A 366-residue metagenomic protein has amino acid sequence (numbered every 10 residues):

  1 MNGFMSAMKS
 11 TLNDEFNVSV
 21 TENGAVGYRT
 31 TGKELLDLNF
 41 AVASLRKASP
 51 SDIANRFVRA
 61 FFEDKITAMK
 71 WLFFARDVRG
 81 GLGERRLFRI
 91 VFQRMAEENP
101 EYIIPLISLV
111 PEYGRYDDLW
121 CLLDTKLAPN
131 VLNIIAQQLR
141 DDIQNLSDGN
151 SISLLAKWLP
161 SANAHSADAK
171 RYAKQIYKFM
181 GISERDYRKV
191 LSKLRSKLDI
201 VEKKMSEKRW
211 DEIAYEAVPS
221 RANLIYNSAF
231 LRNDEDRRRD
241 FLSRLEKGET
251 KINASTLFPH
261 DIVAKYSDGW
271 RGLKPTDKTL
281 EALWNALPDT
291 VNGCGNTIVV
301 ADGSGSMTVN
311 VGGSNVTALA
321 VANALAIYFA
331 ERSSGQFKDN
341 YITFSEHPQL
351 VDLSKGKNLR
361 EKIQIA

Functional and structural regions predicted by a protein language model:
M1-V321, E331-A366: Long lumenal/extracellular ectodomains of secretory and single-pass membrane proteins
